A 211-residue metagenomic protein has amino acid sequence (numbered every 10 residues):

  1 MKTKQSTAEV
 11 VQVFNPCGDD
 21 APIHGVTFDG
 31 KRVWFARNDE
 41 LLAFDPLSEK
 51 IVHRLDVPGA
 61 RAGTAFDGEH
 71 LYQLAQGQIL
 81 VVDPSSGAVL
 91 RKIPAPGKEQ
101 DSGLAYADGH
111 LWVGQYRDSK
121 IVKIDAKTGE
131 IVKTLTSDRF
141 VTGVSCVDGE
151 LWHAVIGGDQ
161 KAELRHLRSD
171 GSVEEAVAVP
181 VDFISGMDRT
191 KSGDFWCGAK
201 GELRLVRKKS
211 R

Functional and structural regions predicted by a protein language model:
M1-A8: Blade/loop signatures of beta-propeller domains
E9-C17, K50-L55, A88-P94, E130-L135 (+1 more regions): A short beta-strand motif characteristic of beta-propeller blades
C17-G30, P58-G68, P96-D108, D138-D148 (+3 more regions): Beta-rich, blade/repeat-based domains predominating in secreted/periplasmic proteins but also intracellular
V33, I51, L55, L71-Y72 (+9 more regions): Fold-core signature of tandem repeat domains
W34-N38, Q73-G77, V113-D118, H153-D159 (+1 more regions): Conserved beta-strand positions in repeat-built beta-propeller and related beta-rich domains
N38-P46: Beta-propeller domains
D45-E49, D83-G87, D125-G129, L167-S172 (+1 more regions): Short loop/turn segments that connect beta-strands within beta-propeller blades
L80, K120-V122, Q160-R165, L203-K209: Structural motif
